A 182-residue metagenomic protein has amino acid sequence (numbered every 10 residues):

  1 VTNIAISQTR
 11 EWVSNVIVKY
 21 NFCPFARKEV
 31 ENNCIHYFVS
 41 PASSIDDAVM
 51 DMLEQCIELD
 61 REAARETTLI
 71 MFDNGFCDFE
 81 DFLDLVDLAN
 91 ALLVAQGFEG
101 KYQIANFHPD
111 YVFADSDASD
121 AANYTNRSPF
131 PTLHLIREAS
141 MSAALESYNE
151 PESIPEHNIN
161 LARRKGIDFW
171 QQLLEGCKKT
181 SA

Functional and structural regions predicted by a protein language model:
V1-A182: Expand to "…catalyze enediolate/carbanion chemistry for C-C bond making/breaking, isomerization, decarboxylation
